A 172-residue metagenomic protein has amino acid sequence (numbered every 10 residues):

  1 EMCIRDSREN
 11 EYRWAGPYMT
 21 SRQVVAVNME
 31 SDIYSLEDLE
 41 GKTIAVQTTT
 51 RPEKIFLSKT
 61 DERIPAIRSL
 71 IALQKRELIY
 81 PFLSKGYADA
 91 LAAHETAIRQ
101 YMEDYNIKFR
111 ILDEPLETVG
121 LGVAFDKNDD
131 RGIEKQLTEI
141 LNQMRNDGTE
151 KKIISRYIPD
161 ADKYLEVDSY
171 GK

Functional and structural regions predicted by a protein language model:
E1-D38, R110, P115: Acidic, polar ligand-binding/catalytic clefts
I4-E11, I55-S58, F82-E117: A ligand-binding cleft/hinge motif common to bilobed small-molecule-binding domains
M19, E37-E40, L57, S84 (+3 more regions): Alpha-helix boundary recognition
M19-V27, R99, E103-N142, D160-K172: Periplasmic-binding protein-like
S21-R76, E95-R99: Bilobed "Venus flytrap"/periplasmic-binding protein-like clamshell domains and structurally analogous long
I33, E37-R51, V123-D162: Extended ligand-binding regions for polar small-molecule ligands
R51-I71, N106, R110-I111, N142-K172: Ligand-binding clefts/hinges and TM-proximal coupling segments of bilobed small-molecule sensing domains
L70-P81, K85, V119: Short helix-initiation/N-cap motifs at beta->coil->alpha
